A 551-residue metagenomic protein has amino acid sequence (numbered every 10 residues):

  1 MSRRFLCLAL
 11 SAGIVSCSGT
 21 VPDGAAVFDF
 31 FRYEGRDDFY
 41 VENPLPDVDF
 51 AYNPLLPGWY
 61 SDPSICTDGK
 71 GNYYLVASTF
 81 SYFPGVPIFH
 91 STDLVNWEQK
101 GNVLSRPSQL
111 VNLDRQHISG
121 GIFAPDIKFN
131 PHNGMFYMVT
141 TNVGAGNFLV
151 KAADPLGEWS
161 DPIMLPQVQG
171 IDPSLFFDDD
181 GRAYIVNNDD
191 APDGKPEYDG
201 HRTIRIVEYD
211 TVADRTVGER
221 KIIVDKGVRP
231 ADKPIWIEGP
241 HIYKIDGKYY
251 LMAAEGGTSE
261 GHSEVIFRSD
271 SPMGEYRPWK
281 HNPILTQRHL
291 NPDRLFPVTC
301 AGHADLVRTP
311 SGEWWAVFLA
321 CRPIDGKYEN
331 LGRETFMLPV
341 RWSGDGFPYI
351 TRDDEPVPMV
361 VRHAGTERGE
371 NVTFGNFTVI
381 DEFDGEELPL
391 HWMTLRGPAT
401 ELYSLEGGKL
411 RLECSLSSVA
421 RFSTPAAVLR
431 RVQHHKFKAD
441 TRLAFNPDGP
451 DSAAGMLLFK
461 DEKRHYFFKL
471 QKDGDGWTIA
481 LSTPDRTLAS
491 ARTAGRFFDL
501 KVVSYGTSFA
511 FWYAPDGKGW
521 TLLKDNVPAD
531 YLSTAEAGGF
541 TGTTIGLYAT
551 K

Functional and structural regions predicted by a protein language model:
R4-G13: Sec-dependent N-terminal signal peptides
C17-K551: Carbohydrate-active catalytic/glycan-binding domains of CAZyme proteins, especially the secreted or lumenal ectodomains
